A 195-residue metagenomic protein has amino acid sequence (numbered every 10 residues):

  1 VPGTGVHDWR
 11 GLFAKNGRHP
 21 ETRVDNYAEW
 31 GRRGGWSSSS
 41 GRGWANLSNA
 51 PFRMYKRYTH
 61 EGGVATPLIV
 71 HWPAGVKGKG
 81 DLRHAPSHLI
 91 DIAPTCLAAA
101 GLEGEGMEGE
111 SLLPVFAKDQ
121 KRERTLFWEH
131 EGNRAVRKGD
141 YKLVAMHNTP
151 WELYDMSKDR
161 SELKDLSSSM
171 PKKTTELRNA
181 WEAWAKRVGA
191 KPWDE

Functional and structural regions predicted by a protein language model:
V1-G11: Metal-dependent active-site segment of extracytoplasmic phospho-/sulfohydrolases and closely related
G11-A14, A99: Contiguous C-terminal substrate-recognition/catalytic subdomains in enzyme active sites
F13-S38: Short mixed-charge
G31-V64, H71, V76-A85, L89-K158 (+1 more regions): C-terminal cap/loop subdomain of S1 sulfatases and analogous C-terminal strand-loop tails that border
S169-T174: C-terminal structured subdomain/cap of oxidoreductase catalytic cores
N179: Basic, alpha-helical interaction scaffolds
